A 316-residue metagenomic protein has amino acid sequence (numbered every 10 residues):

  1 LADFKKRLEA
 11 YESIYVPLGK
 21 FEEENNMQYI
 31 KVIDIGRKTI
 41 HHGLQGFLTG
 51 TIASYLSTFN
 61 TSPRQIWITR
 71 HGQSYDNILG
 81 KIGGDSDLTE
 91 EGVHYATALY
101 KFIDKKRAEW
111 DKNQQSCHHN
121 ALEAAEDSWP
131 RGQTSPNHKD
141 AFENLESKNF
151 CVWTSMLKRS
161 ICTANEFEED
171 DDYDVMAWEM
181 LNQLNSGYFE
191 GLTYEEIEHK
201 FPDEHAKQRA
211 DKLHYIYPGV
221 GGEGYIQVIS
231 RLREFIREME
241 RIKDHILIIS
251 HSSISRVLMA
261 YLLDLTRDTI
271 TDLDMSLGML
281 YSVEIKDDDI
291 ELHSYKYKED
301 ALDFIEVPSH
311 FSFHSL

Functional and structural regions predicted by a protein language model:
L1-E9, H205-G224: Short glycine/proline- and acidic residue-enriched helix-loop micro-motifs that form flexible lids or anion-recognition
A2-Q65: NTP-dependent small-molecule kinase module
K38-L44, T61-P63, Q73-D76, T97-A206 (+1 more regions): Phosphate-coordination/substrate-recognition cap region in phosphate-metabolizing enzymes
Q65-I66, K243-I249: Residue-level preference for the first positions of well-ordered beta-strands
H71, G92, H251: Short, conserved phosphate/pyrophosphate- and ester-handling motifs at nucleotide-, phospho-/glycolipid
K81-L88, Y194: Short glycine-enriched, charge-decorated loop/helix-capping segments at active-site entrances that position
D85-K101: Short catalytic helix/loop segments, enriched in acidic residues and glycine and frequently bearing histidine
T154-S155, S230, I249-S250: Short beta-strand scaffold positions
